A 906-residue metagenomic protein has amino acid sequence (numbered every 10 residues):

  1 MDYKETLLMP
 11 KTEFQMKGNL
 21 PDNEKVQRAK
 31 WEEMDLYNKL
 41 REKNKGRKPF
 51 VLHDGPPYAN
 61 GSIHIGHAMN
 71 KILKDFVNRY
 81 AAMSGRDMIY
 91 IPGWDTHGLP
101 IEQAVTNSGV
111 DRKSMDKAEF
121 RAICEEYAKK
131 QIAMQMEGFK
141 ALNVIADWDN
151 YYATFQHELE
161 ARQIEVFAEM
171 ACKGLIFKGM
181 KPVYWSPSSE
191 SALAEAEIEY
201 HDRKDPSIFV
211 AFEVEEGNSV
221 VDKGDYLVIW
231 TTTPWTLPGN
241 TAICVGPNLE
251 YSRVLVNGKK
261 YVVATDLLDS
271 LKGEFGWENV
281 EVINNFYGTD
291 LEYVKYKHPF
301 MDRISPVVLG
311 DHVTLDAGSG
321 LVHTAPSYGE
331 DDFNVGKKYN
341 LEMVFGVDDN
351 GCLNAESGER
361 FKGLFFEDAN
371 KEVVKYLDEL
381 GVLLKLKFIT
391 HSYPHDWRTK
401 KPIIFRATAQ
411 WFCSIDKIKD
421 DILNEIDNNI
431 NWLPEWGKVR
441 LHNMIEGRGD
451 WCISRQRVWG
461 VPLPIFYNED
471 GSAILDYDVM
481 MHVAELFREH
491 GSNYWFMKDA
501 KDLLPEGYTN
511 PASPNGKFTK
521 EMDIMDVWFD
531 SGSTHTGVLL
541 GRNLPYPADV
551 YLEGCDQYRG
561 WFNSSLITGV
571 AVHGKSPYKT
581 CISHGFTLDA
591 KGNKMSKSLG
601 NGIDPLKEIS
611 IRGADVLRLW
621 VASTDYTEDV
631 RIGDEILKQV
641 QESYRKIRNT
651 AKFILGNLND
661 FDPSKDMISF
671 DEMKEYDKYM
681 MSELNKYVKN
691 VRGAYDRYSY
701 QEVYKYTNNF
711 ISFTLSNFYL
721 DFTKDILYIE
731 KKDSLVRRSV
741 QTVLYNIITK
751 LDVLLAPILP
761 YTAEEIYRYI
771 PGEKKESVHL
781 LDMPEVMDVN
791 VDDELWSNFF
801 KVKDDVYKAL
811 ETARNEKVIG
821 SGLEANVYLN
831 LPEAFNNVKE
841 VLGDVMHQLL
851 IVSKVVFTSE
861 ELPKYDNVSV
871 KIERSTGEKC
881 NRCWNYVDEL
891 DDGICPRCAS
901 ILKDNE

Functional and structural regions predicted by a protein language model:
D2-L20, V26, K30-M34, T106-P238 (+13 more regions): Residue patterns forming the tRNA-binding/recognition surfaces of aminoacyl-tRNA synthetases and related DALR
E42-Q103, Q163, I229-T231, C244 (+5 more regions): N-terminal catalytic cores of NTP/NDP-binding nucleotidyl/phosphoryl-transfer enzymes
D95, V183, P187, L193-E199 (+7 more regions): Acidic, turn-prone loop/beta-hairpin segments
S186, D396, N468, N510-S513 (+2 more regions): Short cysteine-rich clusters marking metal-coordination/redox-active sites
A242-I243, L249-L321, E330: Protease-associated
S305-P306, Y339-G351, R457-W459, Y477-D629: Alpha-helical recognition segments enriched in aromatics with Gly/Pro capping that present substrate-recognition
I403, I474, K517-F518, V887-L890 (+1 more regions): Cys/His-rich microdomains that often coordinate metals
Q456, P514-N515, W884-V887, P896-A899: Cys/His-coordinated zinc-binding microdomains
